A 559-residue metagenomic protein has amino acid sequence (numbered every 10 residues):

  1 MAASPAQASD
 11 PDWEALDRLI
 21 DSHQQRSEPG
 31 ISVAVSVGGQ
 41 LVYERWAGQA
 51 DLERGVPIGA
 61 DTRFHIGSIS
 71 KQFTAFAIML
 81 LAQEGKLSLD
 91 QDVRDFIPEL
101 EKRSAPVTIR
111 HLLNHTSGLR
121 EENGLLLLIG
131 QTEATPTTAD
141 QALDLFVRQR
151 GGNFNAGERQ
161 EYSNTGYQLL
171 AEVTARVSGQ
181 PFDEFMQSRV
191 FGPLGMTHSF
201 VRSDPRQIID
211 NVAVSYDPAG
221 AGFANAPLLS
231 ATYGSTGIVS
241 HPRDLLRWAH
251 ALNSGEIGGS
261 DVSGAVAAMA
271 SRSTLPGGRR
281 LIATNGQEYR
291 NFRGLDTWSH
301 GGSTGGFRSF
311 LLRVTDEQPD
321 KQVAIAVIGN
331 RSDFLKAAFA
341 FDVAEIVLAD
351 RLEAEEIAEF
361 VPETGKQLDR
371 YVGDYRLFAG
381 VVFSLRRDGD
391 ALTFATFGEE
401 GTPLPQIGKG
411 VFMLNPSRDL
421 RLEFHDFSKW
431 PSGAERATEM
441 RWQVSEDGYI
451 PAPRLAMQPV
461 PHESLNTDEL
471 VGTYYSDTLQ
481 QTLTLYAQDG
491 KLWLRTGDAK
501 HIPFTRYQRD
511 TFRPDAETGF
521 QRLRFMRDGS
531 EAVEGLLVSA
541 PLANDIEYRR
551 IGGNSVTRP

Functional and structural regions predicted by a protein language model:
A8, F334, A338-P559: Peripheral terminal and inter-domain segments
S9-I66, K86-Q91, D144-G151: Short, conserved catalytic-motif segment at the N-terminal edge
S27-G30, G305-F307, A379, L479: Short, small/polar residue-rich loop motifs at catalytic or cofactor-binding pockets
Q40, W46-D51, S104-L312: Short, surface-exposed loop or secondary-structure junction motifs that flank catalytic or metal-binding residues
S88-R103, G192-L194: Short, glycine/proline-biased beta-turn/loop segments that scaffold the active-site neighborhood
H300, F310-V314, Q318-R331, T438-W442 (+1 more regions): Short, well-ordered beta-strand elements
